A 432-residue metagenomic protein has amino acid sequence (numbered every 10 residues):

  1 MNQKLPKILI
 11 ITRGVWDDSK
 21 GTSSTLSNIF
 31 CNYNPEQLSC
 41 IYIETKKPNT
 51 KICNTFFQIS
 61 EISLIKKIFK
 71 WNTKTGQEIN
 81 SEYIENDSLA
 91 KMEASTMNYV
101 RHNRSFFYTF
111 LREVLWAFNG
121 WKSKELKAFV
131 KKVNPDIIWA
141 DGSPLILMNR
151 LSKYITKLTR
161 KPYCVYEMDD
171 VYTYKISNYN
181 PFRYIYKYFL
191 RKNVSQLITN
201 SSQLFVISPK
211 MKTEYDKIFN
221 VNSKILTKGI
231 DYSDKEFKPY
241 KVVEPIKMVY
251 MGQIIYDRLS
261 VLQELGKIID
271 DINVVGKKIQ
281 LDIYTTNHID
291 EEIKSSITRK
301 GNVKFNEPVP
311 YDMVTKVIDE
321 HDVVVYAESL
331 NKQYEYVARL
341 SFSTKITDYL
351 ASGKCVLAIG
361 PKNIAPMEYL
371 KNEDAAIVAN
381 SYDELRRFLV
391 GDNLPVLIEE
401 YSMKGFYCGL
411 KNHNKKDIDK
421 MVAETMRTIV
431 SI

Functional and structural regions predicted by a protein language model:
M1-Y83, S223, D231, D270-N273: N-terminal subdomain of nucleotide-sugar transferases
E44-T45, V194-S223, V422: A short, active-site helix/loop in glycosyltransferases that binds the activated sugar's phosphate group
K124-A128, R150-L158, V171, Y184-L204: Membrane-proximal helix-turn-helix segments that form the acceptor-binding/catalytic region of lipid-linked
K210, K228-G229: Carbohydrate-associated surface elements
K241-L262, G266-I269: Conserved donor-binding/catalytic core segment of Leloir-type glycosyltransferases
D257-S260, V314, V324-T347, V356-E368: Nucleotide-sugar-dependent
T285, E291-E320: Nucleotide-activated donor-binding/catalytic signature segment of Leloir-type glycosyltransferases, i.e., the conserved
N380-R427: A charged, aromatic-enriched C-terminal amphipathic alpha-helix characteristic of glycosyltransferases across folds
